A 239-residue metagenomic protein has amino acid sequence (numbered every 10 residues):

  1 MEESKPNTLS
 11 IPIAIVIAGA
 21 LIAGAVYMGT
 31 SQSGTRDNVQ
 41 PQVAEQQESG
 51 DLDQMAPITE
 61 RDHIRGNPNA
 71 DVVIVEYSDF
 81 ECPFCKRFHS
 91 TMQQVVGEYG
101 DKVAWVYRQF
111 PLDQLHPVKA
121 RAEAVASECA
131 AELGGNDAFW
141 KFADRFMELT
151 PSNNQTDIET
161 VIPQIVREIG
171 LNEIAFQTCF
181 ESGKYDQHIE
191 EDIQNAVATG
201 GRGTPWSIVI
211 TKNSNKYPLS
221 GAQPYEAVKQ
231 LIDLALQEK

Functional and structural regions predicted by a protein language model:
M1-S31, Y77, P163-K239: C-terminal cap of thioredoxin/glutaredoxin-like
S33-I58: N-terminal, intrinsically disordered, polar/charged segments of Gram-positive cell-envelope systems that serve as
Q46, D53-M55, I64-N67, R167-E168: Short, flexible segments with low predicted structural confidence
Q54, E60-R61, V106, F176 (+1 more regions): Glycine-rich, flexible loop/turn motifs
A56, D62-H63, F110, R145 (+1 more regions): Flexible, active-site-adjacent loop/turn segments at secondary-structure boundaries
A56-V72, G97: A short beta-strand-turn-helix
T59-D62, T91-M92, I193-Q194: A generic local structural motif
A70, V75, F80, K86-R167 (+3 more regions): Structural alpha/beta surface segment adjacent to cysteine/selenocysteine redox centers across thiol/disulfide enzymes
